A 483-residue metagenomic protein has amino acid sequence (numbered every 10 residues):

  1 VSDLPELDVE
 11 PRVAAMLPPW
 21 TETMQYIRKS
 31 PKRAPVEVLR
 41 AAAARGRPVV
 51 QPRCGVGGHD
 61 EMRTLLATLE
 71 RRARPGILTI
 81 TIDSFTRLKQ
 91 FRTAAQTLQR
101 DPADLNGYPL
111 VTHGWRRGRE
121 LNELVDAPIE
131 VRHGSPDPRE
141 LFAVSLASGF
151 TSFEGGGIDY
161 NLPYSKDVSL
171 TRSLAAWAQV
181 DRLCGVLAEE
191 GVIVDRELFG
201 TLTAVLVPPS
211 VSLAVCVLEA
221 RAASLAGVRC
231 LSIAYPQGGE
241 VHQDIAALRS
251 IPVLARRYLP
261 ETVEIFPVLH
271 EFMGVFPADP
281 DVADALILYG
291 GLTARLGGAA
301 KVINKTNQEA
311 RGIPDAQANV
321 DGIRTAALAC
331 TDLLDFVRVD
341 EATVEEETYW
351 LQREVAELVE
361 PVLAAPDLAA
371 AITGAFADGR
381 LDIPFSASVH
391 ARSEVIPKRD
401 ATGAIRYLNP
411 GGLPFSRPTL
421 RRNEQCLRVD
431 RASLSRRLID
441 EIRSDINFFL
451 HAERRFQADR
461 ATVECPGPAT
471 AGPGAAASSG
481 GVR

Functional and structural regions predicted by a protein language model:
V1-A226, C230-A234, E240, E424-R483: Catalytic alpha/beta active-site cores
V1-R12, V38-L39, D321-G472, G480-R483: Catalytic-core signal marking the mid-to-C-terminal active-site face
M62, V111-W115, P138, L170-S173 (+10 more regions): Generic structural signal for well-ordered, non-membrane alpha-helical segments in soluble metabolic enzymes
E70-A73, R119-D126, G149, F153 (+5 more regions): Structural signal for hydrophobic packing residues in well-ordered secondary-structure cores of soluble enzyme domains
G76-I77, G191-I193, E261-F266, L333-E347: Flexible, glycine/charged-enriched surface loops at secondary-structure junctions
A94-L98, S169-S173, L248, A310-D335: C-terminal helical cap(s) of enzyme catalytic domains, especially alpha/beta-barrels
G191-D321: Long alpha-helical, hydrophobic tracts
